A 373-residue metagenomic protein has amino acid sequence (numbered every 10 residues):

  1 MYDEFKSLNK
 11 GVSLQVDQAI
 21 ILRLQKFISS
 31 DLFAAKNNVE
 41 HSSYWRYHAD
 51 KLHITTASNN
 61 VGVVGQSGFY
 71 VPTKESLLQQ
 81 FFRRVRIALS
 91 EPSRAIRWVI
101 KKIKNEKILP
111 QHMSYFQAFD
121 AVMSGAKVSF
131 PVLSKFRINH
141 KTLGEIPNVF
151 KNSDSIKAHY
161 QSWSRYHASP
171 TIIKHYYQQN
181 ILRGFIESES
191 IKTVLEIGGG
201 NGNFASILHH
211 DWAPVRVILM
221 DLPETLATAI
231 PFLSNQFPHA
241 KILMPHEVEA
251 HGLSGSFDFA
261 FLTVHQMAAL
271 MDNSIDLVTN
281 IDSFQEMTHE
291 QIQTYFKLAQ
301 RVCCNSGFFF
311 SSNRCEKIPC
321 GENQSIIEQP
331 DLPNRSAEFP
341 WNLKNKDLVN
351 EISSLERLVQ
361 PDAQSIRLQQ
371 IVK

Functional and structural regions predicted by a protein language model:
V39-E189: Conserved Class I S-adenosyl-L-methionine-dependent methyltransferase catalytic core
S190-G200: Conserved class I S-adenosyl-L-methionine
N201-W212: Conserved SAM-binding loop of SAM-dependent methyltransferases across substrates and taxa, primarily the Class I
F232-M271: S-adenosyl-L-methionine
T279: A conserved beta-strand element that flanks and buttresses the S-adenosyl-L-methionine
Q293-N305: A short glycine-rich, Lys/Arg-flanked "PGG" loop and its adjoining helix->strand segment in the class I
N305-K317: Conserved beta-strand signature within the Rossmann-like core of class I S-adenosyl-L-methionine
